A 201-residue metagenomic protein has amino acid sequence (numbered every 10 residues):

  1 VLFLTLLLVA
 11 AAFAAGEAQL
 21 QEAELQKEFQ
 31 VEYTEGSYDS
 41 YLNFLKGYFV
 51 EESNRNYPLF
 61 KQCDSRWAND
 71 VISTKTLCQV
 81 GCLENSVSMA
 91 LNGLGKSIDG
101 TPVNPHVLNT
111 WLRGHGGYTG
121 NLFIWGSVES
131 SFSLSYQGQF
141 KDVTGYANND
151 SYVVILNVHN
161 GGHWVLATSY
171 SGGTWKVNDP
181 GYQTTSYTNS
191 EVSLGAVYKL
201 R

Functional and structural regions predicted by a protein language model:
V1-A14: Cleavable N-terminal signal peptides of Sec/SRP-targeted secreted and luminal proteins
G16-E17, Q21-G116: Active-site-adjacent structural segments surrounding the nucleophilic cysteine of cysteine proteases and isopeptidases
N56, S88-R201: Conserved active-site-adjacent core of cysteine acyl-enzyme catalytic domains
